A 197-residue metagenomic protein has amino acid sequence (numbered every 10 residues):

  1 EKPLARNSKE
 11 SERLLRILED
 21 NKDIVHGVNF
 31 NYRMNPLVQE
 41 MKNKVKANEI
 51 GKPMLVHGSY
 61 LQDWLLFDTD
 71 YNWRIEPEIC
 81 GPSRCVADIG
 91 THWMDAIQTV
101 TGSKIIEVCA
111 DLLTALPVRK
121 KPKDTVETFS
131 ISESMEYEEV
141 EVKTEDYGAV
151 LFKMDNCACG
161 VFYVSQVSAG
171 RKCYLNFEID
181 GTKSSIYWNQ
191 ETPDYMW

Functional and structural regions predicted by a protein language model:
E1, E10, D88, E145 (+1 more regions): Acidic-residue sensor for enzyme active/binding pockets
E1-R33, N48: Beta-strand-loop-alpha-helix segment that lines the small-molecule cofactor/substrate pocket of alpha/beta enzymes
L4, Y60, P77, V164-Q166 (+1 more regions): Short, well-ordered turn and helix-capping elements at secondary-structure junctions
K9, P36, R171: Residues that form or flank phosphate/diphosphate-binding pockets in enzymes that use nucleotide phosphates
S11-L14, M41, F162: Hydrophobic packing residues within well-ordered alpha-helices of enzyme cores
I24, Y32-E141, M196: Predominantly a Rossmann-like dinucleotide-binding segment in NAD(P)-dependent oxidoreductases
L113, M135-W197: NAD(P)-dinucleotide binding in Rossmann-like oxidoreductases
